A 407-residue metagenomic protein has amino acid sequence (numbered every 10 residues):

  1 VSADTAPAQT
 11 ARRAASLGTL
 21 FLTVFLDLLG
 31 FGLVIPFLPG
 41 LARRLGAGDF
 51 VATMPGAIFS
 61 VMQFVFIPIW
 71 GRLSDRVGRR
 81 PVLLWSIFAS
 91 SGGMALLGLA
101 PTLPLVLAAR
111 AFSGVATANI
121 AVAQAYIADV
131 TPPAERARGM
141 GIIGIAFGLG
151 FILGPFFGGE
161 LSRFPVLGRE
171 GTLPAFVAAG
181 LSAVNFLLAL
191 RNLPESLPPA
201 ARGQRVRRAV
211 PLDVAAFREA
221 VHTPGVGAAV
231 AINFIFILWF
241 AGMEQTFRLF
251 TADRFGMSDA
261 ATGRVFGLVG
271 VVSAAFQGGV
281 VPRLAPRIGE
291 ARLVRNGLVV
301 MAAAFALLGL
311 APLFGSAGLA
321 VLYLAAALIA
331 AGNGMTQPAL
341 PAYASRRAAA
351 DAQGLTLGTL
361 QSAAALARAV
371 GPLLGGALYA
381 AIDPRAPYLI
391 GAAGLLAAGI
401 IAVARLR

Functional and structural regions predicted by a protein language model:
D4-A14, P194-A231: Juxtamembrane intracellular "pre-TM" segments in multi-pass secondary transporters
P36-F50, Q245-T262: Short amphipathic helix-loop junctions that connect adjacent transmembrane helices in Major Facilitator Superfamily/SLC
F64-L103: Conserved MFS/SLC helix-loop-helix module at the cytosolic interface between two early adjacent transmembrane helices
I67-G78, F276-E290, Y379: Helix-to-loop junctions at the C-terminal end of transmembrane segments in multipass secondary transporters
A109-G148: Cytoplasmic helix-loop-helix junction between adjacent transmembrane helices in 12-TM secondary transporters
I143-R191: Helix-loop-helix hairpin linking two adjacent transmembrane segments in secondary transporters
R292-L340: C-terminal transmembrane helical hairpin of 12-TM major facilitator-type secondary transporters
